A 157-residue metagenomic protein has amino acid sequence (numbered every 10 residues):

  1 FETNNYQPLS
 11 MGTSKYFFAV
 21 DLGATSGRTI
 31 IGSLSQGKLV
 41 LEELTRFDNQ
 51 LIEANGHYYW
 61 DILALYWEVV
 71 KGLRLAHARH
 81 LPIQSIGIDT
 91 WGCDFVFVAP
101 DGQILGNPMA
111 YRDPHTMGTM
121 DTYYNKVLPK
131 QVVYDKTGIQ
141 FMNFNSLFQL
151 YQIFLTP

Functional and structural regions predicted by a protein language model:
E2-G106, G118, D135: N-terminal glycine/serine-rich phosphate-binding loop of ATP-dependent small-molecule kinases, especially carbohydrate
V96-T156: Glycine-rich phosphate-binding loop and adjoining helix at the ATP-binding site of ATP-dependent phosphoryl-transfer
